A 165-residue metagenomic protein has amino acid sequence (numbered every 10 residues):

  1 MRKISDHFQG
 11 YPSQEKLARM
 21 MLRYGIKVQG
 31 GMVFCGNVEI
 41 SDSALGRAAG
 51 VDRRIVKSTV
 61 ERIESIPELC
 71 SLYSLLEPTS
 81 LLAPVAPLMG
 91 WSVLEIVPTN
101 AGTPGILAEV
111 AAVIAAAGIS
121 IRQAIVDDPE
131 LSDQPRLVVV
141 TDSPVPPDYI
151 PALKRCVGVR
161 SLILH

Functional and structural regions predicted by a protein language model:
R2-Q29, R62-H165: A conserved regulatory-domain signal marking ACT and ACT-like small-molecule sensing domains and adjacent regulatory
D42: Helix-turn-helix DNA-binding elements, focusing on the entry/boundary residues of the two helices that contact DNA
L45-G46: Short alpha-helical "recognition helix" segments of helix-turn-helix
T59: Residues in the recognition helix of alpha-helical DNA-binding motifs
